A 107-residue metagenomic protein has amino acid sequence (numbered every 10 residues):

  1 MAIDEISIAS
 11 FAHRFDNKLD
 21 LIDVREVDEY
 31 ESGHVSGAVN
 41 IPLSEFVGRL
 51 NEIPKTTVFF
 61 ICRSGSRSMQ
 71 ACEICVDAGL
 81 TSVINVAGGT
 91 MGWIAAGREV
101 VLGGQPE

Functional and structural regions predicted by a protein language model:
M1-D20, V27-T57, R67-E107: Rhodanese-like catalytic fold shared by cysteine-dependent sulfurtransferases and DSP/PTP-type phosphatases
I61: Short, surface-exposed ligand- or partner-binding patches at beta-edge/loop junctions that are enriched in aromatics
